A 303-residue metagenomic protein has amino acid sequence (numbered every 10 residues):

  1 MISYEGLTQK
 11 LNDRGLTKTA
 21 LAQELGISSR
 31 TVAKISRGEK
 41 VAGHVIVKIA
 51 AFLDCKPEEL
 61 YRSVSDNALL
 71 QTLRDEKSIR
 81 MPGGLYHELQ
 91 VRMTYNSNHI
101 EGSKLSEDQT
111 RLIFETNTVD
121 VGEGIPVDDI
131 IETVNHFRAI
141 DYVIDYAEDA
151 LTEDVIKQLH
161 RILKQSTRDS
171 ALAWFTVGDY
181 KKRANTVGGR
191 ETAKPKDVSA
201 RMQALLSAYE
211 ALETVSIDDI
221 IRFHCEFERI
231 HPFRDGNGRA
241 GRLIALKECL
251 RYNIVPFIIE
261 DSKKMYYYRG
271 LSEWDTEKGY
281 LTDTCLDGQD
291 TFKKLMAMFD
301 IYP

Functional and structural regions predicted by a protein language model:
M1-A20: A short, Lys/Arg-rich alpha-helix, primarily the initiator
N12, Q23, A51: Alpha-helical residues within the helix-turn-helix
T19, R30, E58: Key DNA-contact positions within bacterial/archaeal DNA-binding proteins
T19, R62-P303: FIC/Doc superfamily catalytic core
G26-V41: Recognition helix of helix-turn-helix/homeodomain-like DNA-binding domains that insert into the DNA major groove
S36, L53, Y61-V64: DNA major-groove recognition helix of helix-turn-helix
G38-A51: Short, basic-rich loop-to-helix N-cap that marks the start of a DNA-contacting helix
